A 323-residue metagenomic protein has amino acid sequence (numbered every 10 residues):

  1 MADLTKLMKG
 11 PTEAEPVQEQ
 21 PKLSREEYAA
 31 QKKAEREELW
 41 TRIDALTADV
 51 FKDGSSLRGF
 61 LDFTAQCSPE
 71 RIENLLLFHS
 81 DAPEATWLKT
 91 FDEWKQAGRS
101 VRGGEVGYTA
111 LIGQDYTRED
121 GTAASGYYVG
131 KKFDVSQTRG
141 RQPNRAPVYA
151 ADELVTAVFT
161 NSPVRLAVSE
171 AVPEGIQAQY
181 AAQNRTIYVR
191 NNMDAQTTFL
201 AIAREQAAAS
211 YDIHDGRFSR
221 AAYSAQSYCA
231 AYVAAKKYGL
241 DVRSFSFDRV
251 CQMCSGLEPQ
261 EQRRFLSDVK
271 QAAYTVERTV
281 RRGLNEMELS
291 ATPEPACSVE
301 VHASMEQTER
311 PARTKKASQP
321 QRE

Functional and structural regions predicted by a protein language model:
A2-E323: N-terminal accessory/interface modules of nucleic-acid-binding and processing proteins
